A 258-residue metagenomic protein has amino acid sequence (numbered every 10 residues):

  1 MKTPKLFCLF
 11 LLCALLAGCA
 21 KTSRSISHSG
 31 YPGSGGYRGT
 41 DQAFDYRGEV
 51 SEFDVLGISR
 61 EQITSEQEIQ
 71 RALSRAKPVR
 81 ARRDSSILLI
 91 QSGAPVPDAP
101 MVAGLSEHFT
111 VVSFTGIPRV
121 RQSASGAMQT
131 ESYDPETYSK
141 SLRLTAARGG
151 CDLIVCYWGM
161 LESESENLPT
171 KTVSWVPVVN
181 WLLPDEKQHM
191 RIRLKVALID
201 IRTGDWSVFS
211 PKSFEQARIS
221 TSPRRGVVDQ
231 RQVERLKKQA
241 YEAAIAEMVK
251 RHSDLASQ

Functional and structural regions predicted by a protein language model:
M1-C8: Bacterial N-terminal signal peptides that target proteins for export
L16-G18: C-terminal motif of bacterial Sec signal peptides marking the signal peptidase cleavage site
A20-S23: Bacterial signal peptide processing site
S25-A76, L161, P184-R193, I199-Q258: C-terminal/domain-edge helix-coil "capping" segments
S86-G93: Short hydrophobic beta-strand segments
A94-V96, P118-R119, M160-S165, F214-I219: Solvent-exposed loop/turn segments at secondary-structure junctions within structured extracellular/periplasmic domains
P95-E136: A glycine-rich, hydrophobic loop/mini-helix early in the fold
S132-I201: Surface-exposed short loop/turn segments
